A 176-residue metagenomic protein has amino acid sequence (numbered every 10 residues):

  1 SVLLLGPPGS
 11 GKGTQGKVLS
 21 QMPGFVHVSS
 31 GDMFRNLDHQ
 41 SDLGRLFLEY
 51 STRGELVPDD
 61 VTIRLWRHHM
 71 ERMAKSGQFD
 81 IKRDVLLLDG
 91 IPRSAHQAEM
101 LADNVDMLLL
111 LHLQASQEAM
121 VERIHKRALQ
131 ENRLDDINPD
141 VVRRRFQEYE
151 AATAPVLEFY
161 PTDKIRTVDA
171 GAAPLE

Functional and structural regions predicted by a protein language model:
L4: Hydrophobic anchor at the beta1->P-loop junction of P-loop NTPases
P7: P-loop (Walker A) phosphate-binding loop of NTP-binding proteins
K12: Conserved lysine of the Walker
Q15, G31, W66, L87 (+4 more regions): Residue-level signature of catalytic and energy-coupling elements of molecular machines, predominantly ATP/GTP-dependent
V18, Q147-E176: NTP-dependent small-molecule kinase module
G24-F25, N104-L109, P161-I165: Short glycine-/polar-rich loops that comprise or flank the Walker A/P-loop and associated switch/sensor motifs
V26-M100, Q130: ATP-dependent small-molecule kinase phosphotransfer cores that center on conserved nucleotide phosphate-binding segments
F34, E49-S51, M100-A154: A glycine- and Lys/Arg-enriched "phosphate-lid" helix/loop adjacent to the NTP-binding pocket of small-molecule kinases
